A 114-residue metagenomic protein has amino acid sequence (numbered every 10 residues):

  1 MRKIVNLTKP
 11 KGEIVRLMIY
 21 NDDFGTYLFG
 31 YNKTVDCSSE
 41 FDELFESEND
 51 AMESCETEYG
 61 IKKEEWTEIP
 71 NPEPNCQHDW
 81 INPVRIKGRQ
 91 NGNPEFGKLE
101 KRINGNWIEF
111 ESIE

Functional and structural regions predicted by a protein language model:
M1-N6: Short, hydrophobic/aromatic-rich segments at coil-to-beta transitions
E13-S39: Short aromatic-glycine-(Arg/Gly/Cys) micro-motifs in beta-strand/loop hairpins
M18, S38-E48, S112: Short amphipathic beta-strand/extended segments with alternating polar/hydrophobic composition
T26-G30, V35-D36, D50, E58 (+1 more regions): A C-terminal-region feature
F41, F45-K62: A short, charged, amphipathic alpha-helix used as a generic interaction element across diverse proteins
I61-E114: Short, mixed-charge low-complexity intrinsically disordered segments
